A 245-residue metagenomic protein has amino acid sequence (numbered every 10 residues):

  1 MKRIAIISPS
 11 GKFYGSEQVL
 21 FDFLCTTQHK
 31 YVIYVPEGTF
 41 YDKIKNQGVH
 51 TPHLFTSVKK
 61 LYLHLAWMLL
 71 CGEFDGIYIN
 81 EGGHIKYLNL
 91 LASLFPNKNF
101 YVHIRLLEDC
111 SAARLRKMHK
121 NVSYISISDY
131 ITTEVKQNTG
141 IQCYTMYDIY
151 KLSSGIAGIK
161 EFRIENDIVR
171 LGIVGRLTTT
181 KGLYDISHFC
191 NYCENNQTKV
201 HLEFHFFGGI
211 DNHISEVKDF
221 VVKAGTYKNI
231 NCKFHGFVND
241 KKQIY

Functional and structural regions predicted by a protein language model:
M1-R3, A157-R170, E194-K199: Nucleotide-sugar donor-binding and catalytic loop/hinge architecture of NDP-sugar-dependent glycosyltransferases
A5-I7, R163-K181, S187-C190, F204-H205: Conserved donor-binding/catalytic core segment of Leloir-type glycosyltransferases
Y14-D22, T178-N195: A conserved mid-protein helix/loop that constitutes part of the nucleotide-sugar donor-binding site
Y34-T39, V174, L202-K218, F234: Glycosyltransferase donor-sugar binding loop
T56-K60, N231-Y245: Conserved active-site histidine-acidic residue motif and adjacent donor-binding/catalytic loop of glycosyltransferases
Y78-Y87, I104-R105: Short His-centered aromatic/hydrophobic patch
S93-L94, F100-I104, E108-D129, K136-Q137: A conserved, positively charged/aromatic
N121-A157: Donor nucleotide-sugar binding/catalytic pocket of nucleotide-sugar-dependent glycosyltransferases
